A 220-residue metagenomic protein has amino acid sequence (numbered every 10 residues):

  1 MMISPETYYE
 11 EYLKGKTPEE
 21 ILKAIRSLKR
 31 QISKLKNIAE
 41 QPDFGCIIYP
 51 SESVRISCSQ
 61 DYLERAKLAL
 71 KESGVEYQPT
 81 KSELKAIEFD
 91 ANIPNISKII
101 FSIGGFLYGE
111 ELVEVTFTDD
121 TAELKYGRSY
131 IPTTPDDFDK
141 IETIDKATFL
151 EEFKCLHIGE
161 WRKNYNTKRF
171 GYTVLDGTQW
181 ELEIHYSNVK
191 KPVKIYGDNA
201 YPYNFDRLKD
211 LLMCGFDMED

Functional and structural regions predicted by a protein language model:
M1-S33: Short, charge/polar-rich alpha-helical segments
M2-P5, S51-G109, F138-A147, C155-D220: Short, well-ordered, aromatic-rich surface patches in folded extracellular/luminal domains
L22, K29, K36, D43 (+2 more regions): Alpha-helical coiled-coil heptad-repeat register
I32, A39-P42, L70-S73, Y77: Short, flexible helical or helix-coil boundary motifs
K36-S53: Charged, low-complexity interaction regions
E111-D136: Short, flexible N-terminal segments of the mature chain
